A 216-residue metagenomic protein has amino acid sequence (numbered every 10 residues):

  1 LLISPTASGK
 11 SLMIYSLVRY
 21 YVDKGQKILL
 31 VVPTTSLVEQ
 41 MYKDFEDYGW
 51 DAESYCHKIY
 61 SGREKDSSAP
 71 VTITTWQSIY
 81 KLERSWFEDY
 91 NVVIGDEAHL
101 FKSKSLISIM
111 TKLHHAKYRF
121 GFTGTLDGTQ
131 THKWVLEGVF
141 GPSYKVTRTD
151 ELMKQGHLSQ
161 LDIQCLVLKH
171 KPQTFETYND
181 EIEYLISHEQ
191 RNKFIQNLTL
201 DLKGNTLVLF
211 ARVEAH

Functional and structural regions predicted by a protein language model:
L1-I3: Conserved pre-motif I regulatory segment
S8-D47, R212-H216: Conserved Walker A/P-loop ATP-binding site and its immediately adjacent core in helicase/helicase-like ATPase domains
V18, T174-E214: Conserved interdomain hinge at the start of the Helicase C-terminal
K27, S68-V71, Y90-V92, A116-F120 (+1 more regions): Loop/turn-to-beta-strand initiation segments
Y42, G49-E64, L207: Conserved RecA-like helicase motor-core motifs
S61-V92, S103-S108: Conserved helix/coil segment N-terminal to the catalytic DExD/H
H99-D162: Post-DEXD/H (motif II) to motif III coupling segment of the RecA-like Helicase ATP-binding lobe
